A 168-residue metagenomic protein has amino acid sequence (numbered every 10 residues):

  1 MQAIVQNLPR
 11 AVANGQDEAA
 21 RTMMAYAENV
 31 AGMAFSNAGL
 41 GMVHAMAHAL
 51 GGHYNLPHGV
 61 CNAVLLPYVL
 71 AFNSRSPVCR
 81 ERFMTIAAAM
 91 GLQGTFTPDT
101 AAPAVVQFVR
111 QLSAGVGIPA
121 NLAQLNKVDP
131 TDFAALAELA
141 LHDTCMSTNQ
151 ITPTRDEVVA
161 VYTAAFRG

Functional and structural regions predicted by a protein language model:
M1-A38: Carboxylate- and glycine-rich phosphate/diphosphate-binding segment that chelates Mg2+/Mn2+
Q2, Q6, H48, V64-Y68: Residues on a specific face of well-ordered alpha-helices
A19, T100, A123-L125, I151-D156: Short coil/turn segments at secondary-structure boundaries
M23-Y26, A45-H48, V64-L65, T85 (+3 more regions): Amphipathic alpha-helical interaction segments
M24-G32, L66-V69, V109, S113 (+2 more regions): Short alpha-helical scaffolding segments that buttress acidic/His motifs in well-ordered protein cores
N29-N62, D143-T148: Glycine-rich phosphate/pyrophosphate-binding beta-alpha loops
H53-D132: Gly/Pro-rich interdomain helix-loop hinge
D129-G168: Short, amphipathic C-terminal "tail helix"
